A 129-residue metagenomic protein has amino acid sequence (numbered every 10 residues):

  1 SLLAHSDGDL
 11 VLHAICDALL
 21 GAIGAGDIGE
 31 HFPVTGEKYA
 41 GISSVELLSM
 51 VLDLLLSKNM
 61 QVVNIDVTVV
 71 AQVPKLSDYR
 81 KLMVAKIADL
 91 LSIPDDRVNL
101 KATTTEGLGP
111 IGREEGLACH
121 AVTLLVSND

Functional and structural regions predicted by a protein language model:
S1-K81, L91: RNase III-family endoribonuclease catalytic core
D9, T35, L100, G107 (+1 more regions): A broad, structure-centric signal for solvent-exposed, well-ordered loop/edge residues that line or flank functional
L19, S44, R97-K101, D129: Short C-terminal domain-edge/linker segments immediately following a structured domain
L54, K86, L90, L124: Mid-sequence acidic-hydrophobic segments that form the walls of catalytic/ligand-binding cavities or oligomerization
D66-A71, K75, R80-G112: Short, conserved loop-to-beta-strand elements that form functional interface hotspots
I111-D129: C-terminal edge-of-domain segments
